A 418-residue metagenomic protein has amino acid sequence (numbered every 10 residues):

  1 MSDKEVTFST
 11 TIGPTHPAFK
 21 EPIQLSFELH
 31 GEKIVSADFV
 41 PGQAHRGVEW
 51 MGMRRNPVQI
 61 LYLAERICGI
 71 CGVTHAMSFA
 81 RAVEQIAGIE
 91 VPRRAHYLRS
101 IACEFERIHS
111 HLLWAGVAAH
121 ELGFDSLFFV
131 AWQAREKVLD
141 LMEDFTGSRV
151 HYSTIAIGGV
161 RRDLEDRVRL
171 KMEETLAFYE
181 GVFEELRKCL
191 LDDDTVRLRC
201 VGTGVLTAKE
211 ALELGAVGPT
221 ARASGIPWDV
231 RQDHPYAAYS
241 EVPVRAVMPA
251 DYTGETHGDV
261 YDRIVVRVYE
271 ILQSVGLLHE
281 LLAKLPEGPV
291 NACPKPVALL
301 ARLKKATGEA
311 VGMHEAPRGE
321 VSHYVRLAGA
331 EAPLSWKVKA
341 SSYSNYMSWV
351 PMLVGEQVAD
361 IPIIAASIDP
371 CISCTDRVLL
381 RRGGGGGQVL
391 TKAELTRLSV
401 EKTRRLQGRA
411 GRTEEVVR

Functional and structural regions predicted by a protein language model:
M1-R418: Active-site bordering "gate/hinge" segments that shape substrate access to catalytic or cofactor-binding pockets
